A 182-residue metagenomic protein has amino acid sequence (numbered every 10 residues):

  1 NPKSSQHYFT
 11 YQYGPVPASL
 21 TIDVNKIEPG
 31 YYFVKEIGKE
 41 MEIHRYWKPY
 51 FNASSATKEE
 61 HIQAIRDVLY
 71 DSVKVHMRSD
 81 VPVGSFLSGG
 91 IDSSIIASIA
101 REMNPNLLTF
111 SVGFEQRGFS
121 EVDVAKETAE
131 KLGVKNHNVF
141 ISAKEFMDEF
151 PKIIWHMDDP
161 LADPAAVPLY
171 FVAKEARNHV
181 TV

Functional and structural regions predicted by a protein language model:
N1-D158, L169, A173: Cysteine-centered catalytic environments shared across enzyme families
D163: Substrate-binding/specificity loop regions of serine endopeptidase catalytic domains, predominantly subtilases
F171-V182: Active-site adenylate/phosphate-handling loop in enzymes that bind or generate adenylated species
